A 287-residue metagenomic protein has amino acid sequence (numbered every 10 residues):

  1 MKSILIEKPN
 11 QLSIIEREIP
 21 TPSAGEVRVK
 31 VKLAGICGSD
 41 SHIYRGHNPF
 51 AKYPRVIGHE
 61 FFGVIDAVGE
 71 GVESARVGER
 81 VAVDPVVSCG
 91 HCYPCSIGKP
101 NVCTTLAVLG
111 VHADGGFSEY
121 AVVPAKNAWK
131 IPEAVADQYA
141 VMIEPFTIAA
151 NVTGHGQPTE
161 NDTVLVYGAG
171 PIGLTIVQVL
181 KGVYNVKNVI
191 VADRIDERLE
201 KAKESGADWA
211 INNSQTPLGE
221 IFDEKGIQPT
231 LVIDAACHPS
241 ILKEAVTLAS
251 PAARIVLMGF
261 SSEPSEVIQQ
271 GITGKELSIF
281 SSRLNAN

Functional and structural regions predicted by a protein language model:
P20-A34, H47-Y93, P132-A134: Glycine-rich beta-strand-centered segment in the early N-terminal region that forms part of a ligand/cofactor-binding
D66, V189-I190, V256: Conserved beta-strand positions in the Rossmann-like core of class I SAM-dependent methyltransferases
C89-Y167: NAD(P)H dinucleotide-binding glycine-rich loop of Rossmann-like/cofactor-binding domains, especially the beta1-alpha1
V135-Q215: Mid-domain Rossmann-like dinucleotide-binding core that forms the NAD(H)/NADP(H) cofactor-binding site
T216-I227: Short amphipathic alpha-helix with an adjacent loop that forms part of the alpha/beta core around
P229-A235: Short SAM/SAH-binding signature in class I
P239-N287: Glycine-rich phosphate-binding loop and adjacent beta-alpha segment of Rossmann(oid) nucleotide-cofactor-binding
